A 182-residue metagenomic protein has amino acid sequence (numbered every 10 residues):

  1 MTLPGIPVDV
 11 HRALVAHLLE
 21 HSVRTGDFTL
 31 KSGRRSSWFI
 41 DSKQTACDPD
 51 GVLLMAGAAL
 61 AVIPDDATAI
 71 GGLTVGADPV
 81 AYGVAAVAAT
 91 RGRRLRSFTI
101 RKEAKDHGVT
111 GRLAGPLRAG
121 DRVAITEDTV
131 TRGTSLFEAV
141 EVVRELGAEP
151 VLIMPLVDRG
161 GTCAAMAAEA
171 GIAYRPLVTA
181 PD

Functional and structural regions predicted by a protein language model:
M1-I63: Active-site-facing substrate-recognition patch
T2-H17, V140-D182: PRPP-dependent phosphoribosyltransferase catalytic core
S32, I63, G115-A119, E145-L146 (+1 more regions): Solvent-exposed alpha-helices and their adjacent loops that cap or buttress functional pockets in soluble metabolic
A59-T68, R144: Phosphate/pyrophosphate-binding loops at sites that engage ATP/ADP/AMP, CoA/4′-phosphopantetheine, polyphosphate
D66-G76, L152-M154: Short glycine-rich phosphate-binding loop at a beta-alpha junction
I70-G71, F98, V151, R175: Structural detector of well-ordered beta-strand residues that form the stable sheet scaffold of enzyme domains
V80-A124, T131-F137: Short, glycine/charge-rich flexible loops or terminal/linker lids adjacent to PRPP-binding catalytic cores
